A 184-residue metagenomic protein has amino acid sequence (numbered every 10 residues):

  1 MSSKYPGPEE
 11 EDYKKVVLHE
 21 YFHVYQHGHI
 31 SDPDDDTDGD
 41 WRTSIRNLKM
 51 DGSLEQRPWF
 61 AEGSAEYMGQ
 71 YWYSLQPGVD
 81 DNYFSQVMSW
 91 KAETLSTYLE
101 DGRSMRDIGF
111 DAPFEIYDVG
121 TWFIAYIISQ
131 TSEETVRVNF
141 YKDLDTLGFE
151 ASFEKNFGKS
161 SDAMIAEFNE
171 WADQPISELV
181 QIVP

Functional and structural regions predicted by a protein language model:
M1-G28, R46-N47: Active-site scaffold of zinc-dependent metalloenzymes
E11-D12, V16, P33-G120, Q130 (+1 more regions): Acidic/His/Gly-enriched intrinsically disordered linker/tail segments that often contain short helix/coil "MoRF-like"
